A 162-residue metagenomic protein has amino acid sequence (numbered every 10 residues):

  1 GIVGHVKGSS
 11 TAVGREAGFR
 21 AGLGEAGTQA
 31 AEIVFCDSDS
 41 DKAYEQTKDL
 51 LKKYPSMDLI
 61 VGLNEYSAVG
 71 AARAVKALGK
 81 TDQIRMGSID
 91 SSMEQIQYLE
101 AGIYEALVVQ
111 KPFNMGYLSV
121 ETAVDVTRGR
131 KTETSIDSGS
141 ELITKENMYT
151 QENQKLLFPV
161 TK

Functional and structural regions predicted by a protein language model:
G1-G22: Extracytoplasmic ligand-binding site segments that recognize negatively charged/polar headgroups
G1-I2, G22-D41: Short beta-strand elements in bilobed, periplasmic/extracellular small-molecule ligand-binding domains
V3, K7, K111-K162: Hinge/cleft segment of the Venus flytrap/periplasmic-binding protein
V13-G14, R20-A21, K42-Y44, S92-Q95 (+1 more regions): Hydrophobic alpha-helical segments within soluble ligand-binding/sensing domains
A17-G27, A72, E100, V124: Class I S-adenosyl-L-methionine
F19, D37-Y98: Hydrophobic alpha-helical
A30, S56-M57, Y104: Local beta-strand N-terminus motif with an aromatic residue
V61, A106-V108: Paired acidic/hydrophobic, glycine-rich loop segments that form the ligand-binding mouth/hinge of periplasmic-binding
